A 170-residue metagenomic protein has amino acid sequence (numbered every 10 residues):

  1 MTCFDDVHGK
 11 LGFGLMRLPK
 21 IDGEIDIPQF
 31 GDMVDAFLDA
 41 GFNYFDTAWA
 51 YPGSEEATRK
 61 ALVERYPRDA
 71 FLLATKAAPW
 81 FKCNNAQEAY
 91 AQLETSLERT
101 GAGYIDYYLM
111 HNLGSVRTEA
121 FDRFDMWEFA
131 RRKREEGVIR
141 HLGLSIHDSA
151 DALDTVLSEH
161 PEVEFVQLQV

Functional and structural regions predicted by a protein language model:
M1-F71, F129: N-terminal binding-site loop/beta-alpha segment at the start of enzyme catalytic domains that lines or forms
G12-M16, D46-A48, A74-K76, Y108-H111 (+2 more regions): A cross-family glycoside hydrolase active-site/sugar-binding cleft signature
R17, R65-R68, K76, R99 (+2 more regions): Basic side chains
I21-D22, D35, D39, C83-V170: Glycine/proline-rich, positively charged, aromatic-decorated active-site loop/lid region on the catalytic face
F30, Y44-T47, P79-C83, G137-R140: N-terminal start-of-chain detector that recognizes signal peptides and the immediate post-cleavage beginning
A50-Y51, A78, S149: Short beta->alpha junction loops/turns
E64-Q87, L109-N112: Structural motif corresponding to the early beta-alpha repeats
